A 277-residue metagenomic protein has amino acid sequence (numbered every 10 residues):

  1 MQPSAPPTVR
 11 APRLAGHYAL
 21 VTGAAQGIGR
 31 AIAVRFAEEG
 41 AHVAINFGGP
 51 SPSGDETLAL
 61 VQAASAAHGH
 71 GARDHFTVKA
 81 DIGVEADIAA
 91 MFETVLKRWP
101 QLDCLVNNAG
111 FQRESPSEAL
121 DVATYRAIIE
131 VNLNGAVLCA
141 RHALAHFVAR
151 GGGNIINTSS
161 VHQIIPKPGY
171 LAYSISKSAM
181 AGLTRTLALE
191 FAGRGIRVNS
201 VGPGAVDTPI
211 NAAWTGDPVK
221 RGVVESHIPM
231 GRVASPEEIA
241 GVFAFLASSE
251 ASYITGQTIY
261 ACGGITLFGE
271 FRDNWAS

Functional and structural regions predicted by a protein language model:
Q2-R10, I165, A244, T255-S277: Short C-terminal tail/terminal secondary-structure segment of NAD(P)H-dependent dehydrogenase/reductase domains
Y18, A25-Q26: Conserved glycine-rich cofactor-binding loop
A41-E56: Conserved glycine-rich Rossmann-like NAD(P)H-binding loop of the short-chain dehydrogenase/reductase
P116-S117, D121-I129, V224: Substrate-binding pocket helix/loop in short-chain dehydrogenase/reductase
A140, S176, T184: Active-site helix of classical SDR
A145, L189-G193, S252: Alpha-helical segment proximal to the catalytic Tyr-Lys
S160: Residue(s) in the substrate-gating loop at a strand-loop-helix junction that position the organic substrate next
